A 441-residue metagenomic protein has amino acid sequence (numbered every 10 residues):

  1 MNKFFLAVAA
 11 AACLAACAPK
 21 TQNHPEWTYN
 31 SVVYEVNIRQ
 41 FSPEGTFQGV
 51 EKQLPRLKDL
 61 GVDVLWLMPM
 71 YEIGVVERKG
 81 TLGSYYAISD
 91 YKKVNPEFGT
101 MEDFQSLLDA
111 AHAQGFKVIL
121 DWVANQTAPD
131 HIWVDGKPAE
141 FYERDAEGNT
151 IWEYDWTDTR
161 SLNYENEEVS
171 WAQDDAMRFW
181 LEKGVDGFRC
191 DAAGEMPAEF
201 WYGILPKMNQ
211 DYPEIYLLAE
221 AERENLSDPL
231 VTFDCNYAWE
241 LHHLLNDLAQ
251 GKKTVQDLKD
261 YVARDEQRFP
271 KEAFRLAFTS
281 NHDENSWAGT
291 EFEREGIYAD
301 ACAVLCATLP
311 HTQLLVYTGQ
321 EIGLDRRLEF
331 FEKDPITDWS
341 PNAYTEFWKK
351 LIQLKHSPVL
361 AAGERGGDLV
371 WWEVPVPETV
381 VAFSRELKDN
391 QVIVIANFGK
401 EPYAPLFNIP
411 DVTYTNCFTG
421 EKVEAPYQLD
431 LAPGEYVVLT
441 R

Functional and structural regions predicted by a protein language model:
F4-C13: Sec-dependent N-terminal signal peptides
A16-W66, E72, A111, K259 (+3 more regions): Carbohydrate-interacting/catalytic domains
K20-Q48, L54-D63, P69-K183, G203-Y212: Substrate-binding/active-site clefts of carbohydrate-active enzymes
V32-Y34, L65-L67, V118-L120, F188 (+4 more regions): Hydrophobic faces of well-ordered beta-strands that scaffold small-molecule active sites in alpha/beta enzyme cores
R39-F41, M70, V123-N125, A193-E195 (+2 more regions): Active-site beta-loop-alpha junctions enriched in small/polar residues
V62, V185-D186, F233, H311: A structural motif
D175, D191-F278, G296, L305 (+5 more regions): Active-site-proximal helices and loops of the catalytic beta/alpha 8
W287-E293: Short, solvent-exposed helix-loop connector elements
